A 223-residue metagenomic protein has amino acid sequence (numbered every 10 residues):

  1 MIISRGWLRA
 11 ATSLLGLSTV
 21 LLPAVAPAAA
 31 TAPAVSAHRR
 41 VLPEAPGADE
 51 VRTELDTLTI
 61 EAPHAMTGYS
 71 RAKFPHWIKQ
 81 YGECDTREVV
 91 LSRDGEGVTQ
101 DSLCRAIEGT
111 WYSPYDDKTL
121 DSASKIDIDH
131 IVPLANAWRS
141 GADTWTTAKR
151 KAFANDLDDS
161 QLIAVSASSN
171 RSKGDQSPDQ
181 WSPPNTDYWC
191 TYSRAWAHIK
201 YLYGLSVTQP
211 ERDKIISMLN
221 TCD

Functional and structural regions predicted by a protein language model:
M1-A32: Secretory targeting and sorting signals
P23-A26, K79, L162, Y192: Generic detector of short, well-ordered, non-transmembrane alpha-helical segments enriched in hydrophobic residues
A30-Q80, Q209-E211, N220: N-terminal module-boundary/linker segments of secreted carbohydrate-active enzymes
E50-E54, H64, T86, V90 (+3 more regions): Exposed alpha-helical structural elements
L55-P63, K73, D94-T99, N170 (+3 more regions): Generic secondary-structure transition motif, activating predominantly at the C-termini of alpha-helices
I60-L134: Secreted/periplasmic proteins that engage bacterial cell-wall peptidoglycan
W111-D223: Domain-level detector of nuclease and nuclease-like folds in predominantly extracellular/periplasmic contexts
